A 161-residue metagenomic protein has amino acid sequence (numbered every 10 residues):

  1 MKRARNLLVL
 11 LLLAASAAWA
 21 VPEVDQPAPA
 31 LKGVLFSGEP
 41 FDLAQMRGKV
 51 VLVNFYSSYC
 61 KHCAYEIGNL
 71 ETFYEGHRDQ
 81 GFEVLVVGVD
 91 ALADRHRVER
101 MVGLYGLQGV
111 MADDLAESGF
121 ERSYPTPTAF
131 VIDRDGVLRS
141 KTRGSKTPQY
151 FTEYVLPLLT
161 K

Functional and structural regions predicted by a protein language model:
M1-N6: Positively charged n-region of N-terminal signal peptides that target proteins for export
L7-S16: Bacterial N-terminal signal peptides
W19-L43, G109: N-terminal "domain-start" segment that seeds a small globular fold
L43-K61: Short active-site neighborhood of thiol/selenol oxidoreductases, capturing the structured segment around
R47-K49, D79, L107: Active-site acidic short loop of glycosyltransferases
L52-V53, V84, A129: Hydrophobic beta-strand anchors of alpha/beta hydrolase catalytic cores
A64-L104, D114-S118: Structural microenvironment flanking redox-active thiols in thiol-disulfide oxidoreductases
M101-L107, D113-L156: Thiol/disulfide oxidoreductase modules built on the thioredoxin-like
